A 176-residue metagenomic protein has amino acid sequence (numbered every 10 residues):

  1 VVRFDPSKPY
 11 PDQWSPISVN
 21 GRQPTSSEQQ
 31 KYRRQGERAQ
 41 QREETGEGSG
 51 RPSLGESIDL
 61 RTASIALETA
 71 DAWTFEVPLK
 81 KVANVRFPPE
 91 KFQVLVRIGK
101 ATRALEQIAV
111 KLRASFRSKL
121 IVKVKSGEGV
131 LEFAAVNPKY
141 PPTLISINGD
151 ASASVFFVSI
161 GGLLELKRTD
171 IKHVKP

Functional and structural regions predicted by a protein language model:
V1-K91, A104, K111-V124, S152-P176: Structured extracytoplasmic
E68-A70, A101-L105, V136-T143: Edge/loop elements at the starts and ends of beta-strands within beta-rich repeat scaffolds
Q93-K100, E128-P138: Extended lipid/amphipathic-ligand handling interfaces
I108, I145-I147: Beta-strand-dense domains in secreted/periplasmic systems and polymorphic toxin scaffolds
